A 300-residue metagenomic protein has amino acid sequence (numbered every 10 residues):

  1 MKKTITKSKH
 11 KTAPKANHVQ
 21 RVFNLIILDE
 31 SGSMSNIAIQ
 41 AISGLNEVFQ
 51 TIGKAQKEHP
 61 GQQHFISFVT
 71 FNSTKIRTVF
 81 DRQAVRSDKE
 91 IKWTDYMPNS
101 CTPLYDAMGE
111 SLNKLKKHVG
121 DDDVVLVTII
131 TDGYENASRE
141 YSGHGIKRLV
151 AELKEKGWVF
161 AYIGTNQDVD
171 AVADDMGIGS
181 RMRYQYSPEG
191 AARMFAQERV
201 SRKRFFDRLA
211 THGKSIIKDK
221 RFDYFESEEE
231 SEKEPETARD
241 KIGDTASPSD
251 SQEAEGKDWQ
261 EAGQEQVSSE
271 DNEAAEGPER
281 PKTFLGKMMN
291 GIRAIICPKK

Functional and structural regions predicted by a protein language model:
M1-K300: Acidic, low-complexity intrinsically disordered regions
